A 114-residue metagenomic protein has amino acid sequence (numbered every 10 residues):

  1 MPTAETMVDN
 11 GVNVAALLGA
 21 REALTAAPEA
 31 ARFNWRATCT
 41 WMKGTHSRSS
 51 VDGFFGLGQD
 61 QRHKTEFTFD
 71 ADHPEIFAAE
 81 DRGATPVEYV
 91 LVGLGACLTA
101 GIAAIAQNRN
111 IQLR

Functional and structural regions predicted by a protein language model:
M1-V92, A104-R114: Extended beta-strand/beta-hairpin segments
L94-A100: Alpha-helical metal-binding/catalytic segments enriched in His/Glu/Asp
